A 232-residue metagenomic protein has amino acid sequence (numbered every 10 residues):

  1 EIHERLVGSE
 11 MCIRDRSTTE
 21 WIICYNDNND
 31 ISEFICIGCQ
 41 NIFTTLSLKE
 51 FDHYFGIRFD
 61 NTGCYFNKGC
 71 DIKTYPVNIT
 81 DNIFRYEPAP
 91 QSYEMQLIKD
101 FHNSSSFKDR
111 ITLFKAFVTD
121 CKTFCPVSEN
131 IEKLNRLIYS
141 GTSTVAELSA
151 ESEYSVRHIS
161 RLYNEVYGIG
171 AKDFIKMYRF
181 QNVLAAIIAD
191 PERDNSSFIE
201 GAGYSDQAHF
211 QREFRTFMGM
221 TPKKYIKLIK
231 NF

Functional and structural regions predicted by a protein language model:
E1-I13: Single conserved hydrophobic/aromatic residue that forms the stacking wall/gate of nucleotide- or nucleobase-binding
D15-D27, R58-F59: Short, conserved beta-strand element in jelly-roll/cupin
I22-T45: Active-site-flanking structural segment that lines cofactor/substrate pockets
L46-E147, S152: Compact structured core domains
V127-D173, P191-A202: DNA-binding recognition helix and immediately preceding turn/loop of helix-turn-helix/winged-helix domains
A186-A189, R212-F232: …primarily DNA-binding HTH/wHTH and HhH modules…
